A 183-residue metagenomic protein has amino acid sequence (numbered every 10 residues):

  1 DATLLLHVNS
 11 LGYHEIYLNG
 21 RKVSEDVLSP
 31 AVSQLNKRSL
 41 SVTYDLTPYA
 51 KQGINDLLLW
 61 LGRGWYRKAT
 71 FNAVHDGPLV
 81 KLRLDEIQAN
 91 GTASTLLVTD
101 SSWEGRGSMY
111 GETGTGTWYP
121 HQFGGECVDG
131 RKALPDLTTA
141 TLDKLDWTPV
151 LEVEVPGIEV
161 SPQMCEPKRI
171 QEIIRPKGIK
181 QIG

Functional and structural regions predicted by a protein language model:
D1-A133: Accessory beta-strand-rich segments of carbohydrate-active enzymes
A93-G183: Activation corresponds to long, low-complexity, non-globular regions
